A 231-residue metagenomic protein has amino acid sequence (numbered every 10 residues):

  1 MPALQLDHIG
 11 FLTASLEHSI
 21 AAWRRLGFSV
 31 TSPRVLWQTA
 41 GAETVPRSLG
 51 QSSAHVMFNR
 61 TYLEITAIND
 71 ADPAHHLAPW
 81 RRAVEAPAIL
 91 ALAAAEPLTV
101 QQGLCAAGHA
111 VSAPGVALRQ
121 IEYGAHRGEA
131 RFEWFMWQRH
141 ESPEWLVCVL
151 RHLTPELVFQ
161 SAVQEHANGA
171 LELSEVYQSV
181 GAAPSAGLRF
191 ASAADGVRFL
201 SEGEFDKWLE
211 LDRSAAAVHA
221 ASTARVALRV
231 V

Functional and structural regions predicted by a protein language model:
P2-A14: Terminal, regulation- and interaction-focused segments at domain boundaries
A3-L4, R47-S48, R82: Short, glycine/acidic-rich beta->alpha junctions
L6, E85-I89: Eukaryotic phosphotyrosine signaling hubs
F11-T13, V176-A183: Short, surface-exposed ligand-recognition loops at beta-strand->loop->(often short) alpha-helix junctions that present
H18-P79: Glycine/small-residue-rich interface belts in oligomeric ring/scaffold proteins and their assembly partners
S19-W23, L104, A182-A191: Conserved active-site tyrosine of GNAT-family acetyltransferases
L49, E64, L92, L98-L171 (+1 more regions): Vicinal oxygen chelate
P79, A88-L92: N-terminal functional module of multi-domain proteins
